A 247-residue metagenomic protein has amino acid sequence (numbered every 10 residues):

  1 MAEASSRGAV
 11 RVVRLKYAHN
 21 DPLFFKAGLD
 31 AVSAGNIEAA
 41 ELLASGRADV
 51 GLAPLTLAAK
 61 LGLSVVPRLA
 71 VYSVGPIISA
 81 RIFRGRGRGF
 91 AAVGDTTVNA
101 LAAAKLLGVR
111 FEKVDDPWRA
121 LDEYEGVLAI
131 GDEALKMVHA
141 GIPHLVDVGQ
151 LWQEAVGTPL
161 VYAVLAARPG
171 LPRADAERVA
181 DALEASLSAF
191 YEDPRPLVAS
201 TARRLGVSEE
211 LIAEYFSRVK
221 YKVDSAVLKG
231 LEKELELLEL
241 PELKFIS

Functional and structural regions predicted by a protein language model:
A2-A27, S73, I77-E125, I130-E133 (+1 more regions): Bilobed "Venus flytrap"/periplasmic-binding protein-like clamshell domains and structurally analogous long
R14-H19, V32-I37, L43-K60, P67-L69 (+2 more regions): Beta->alpha turn/N-cap motifs
G28-S33, L63-A70, F90, G108-E112 (+2 more regions): Active-site regions of enzymes building and remodeling cell-envelope glycoconjugates
L42-S45, A120-D122, L238: Hydrophobic residues within well-ordered alpha-helices
P67-R86, A155-G170: Hydrophobic/proline-rich hinge and linker segments of small-molecule sensing/allosteric domains, predominantly
V114-P196: Pocket-lining segment of extracytoplasmic ligand-binding domains
P172-P241: Secondary-structure end/capping motifs
P241-S247: Conserved C-terminal helix/tail region of periplasmic/extracytoplasmic solute-binding proteins
